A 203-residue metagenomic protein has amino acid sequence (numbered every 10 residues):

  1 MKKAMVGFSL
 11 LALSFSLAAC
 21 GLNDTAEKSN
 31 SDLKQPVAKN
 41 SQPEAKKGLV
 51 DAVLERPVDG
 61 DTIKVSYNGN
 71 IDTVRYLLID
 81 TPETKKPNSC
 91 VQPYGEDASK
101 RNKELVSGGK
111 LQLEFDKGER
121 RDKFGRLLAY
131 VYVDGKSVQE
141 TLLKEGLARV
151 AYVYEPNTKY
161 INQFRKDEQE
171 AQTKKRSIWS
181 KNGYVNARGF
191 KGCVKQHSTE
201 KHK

Functional and structural regions predicted by a protein language model:
K2-S9, S14-K203: Small beta-barrel nucleic-acid-binding modules, primarily SNase/OB-fold domains and secondarily Tudor-like barrels
